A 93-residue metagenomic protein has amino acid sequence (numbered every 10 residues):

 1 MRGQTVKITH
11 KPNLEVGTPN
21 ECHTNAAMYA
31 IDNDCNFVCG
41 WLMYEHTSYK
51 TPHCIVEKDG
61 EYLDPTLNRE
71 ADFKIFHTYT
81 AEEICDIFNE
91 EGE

Functional and structural regions predicted by a protein language model:
M1-E93: A structural boundary/capping signal
